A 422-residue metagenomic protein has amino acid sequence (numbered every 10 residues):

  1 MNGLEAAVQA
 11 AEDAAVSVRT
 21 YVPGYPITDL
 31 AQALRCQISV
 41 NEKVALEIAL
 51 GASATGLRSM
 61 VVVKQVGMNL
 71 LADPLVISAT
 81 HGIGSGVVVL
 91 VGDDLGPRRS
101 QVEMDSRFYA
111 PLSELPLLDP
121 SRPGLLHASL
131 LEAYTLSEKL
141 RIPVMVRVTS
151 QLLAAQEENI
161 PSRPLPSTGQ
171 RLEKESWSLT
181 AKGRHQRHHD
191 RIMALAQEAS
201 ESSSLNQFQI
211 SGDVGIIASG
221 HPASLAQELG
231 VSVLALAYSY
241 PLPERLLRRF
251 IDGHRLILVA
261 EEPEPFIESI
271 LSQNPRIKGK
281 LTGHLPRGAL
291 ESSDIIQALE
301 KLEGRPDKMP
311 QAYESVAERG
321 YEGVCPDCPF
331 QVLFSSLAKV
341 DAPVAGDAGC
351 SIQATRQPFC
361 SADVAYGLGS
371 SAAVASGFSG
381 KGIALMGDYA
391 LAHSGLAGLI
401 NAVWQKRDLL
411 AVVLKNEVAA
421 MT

Functional and structural regions predicted by a protein language model:
M1-P123, Q151, Q273-G380: Thiamine diphosphate
M1-S17, P120-V324, P329-L333, A338 (+1 more regions): Flexible, low-complexity linker and terminal segments
V18-T20, M60, G215-I217, L258 (+2 more regions): Conserved beta-strand elements of the Class I
I27-A31, R99-R107, S224-L225, L242-L246 (+2 more regions): Short, glycine/polar-rich helix-capping loops at beta-to-alpha or helix-loop-helix junctions that flank or form
L30-A33, I48, D73-I77, L225-L229 (+4 more regions): A short acidic, amphipathic alpha-helical/loop segment
V62-V63, V88-G92, M145-T149, I217-S219 (+3 more regions): Short beta-strand segments
L71, R98-S100, A154-E157, S224-Q227 (+5 more regions): Short helix/loop capping segments that flank catalytic or ligand/cofactor-binding pockets
R99, T355-T422: Thiamine diphosphate
